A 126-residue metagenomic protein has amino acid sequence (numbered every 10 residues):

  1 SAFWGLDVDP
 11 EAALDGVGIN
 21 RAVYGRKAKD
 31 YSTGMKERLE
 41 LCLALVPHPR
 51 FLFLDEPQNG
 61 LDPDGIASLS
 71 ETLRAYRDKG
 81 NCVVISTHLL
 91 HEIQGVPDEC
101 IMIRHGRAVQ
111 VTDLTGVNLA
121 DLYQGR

Functional and structural regions predicted by a protein language model:
P10-D30: Conserved ABC nucleotide-binding domain
L41: Hydrophobic anchor residue at the start of the ABC signature
H48: Conserved catalytic motifs of ABC-family nucleotide-binding domains
L52-E56: Catalytic Walker B motif of ABC-type/P-loop ATPase nucleotide-binding domains
P63-G65: Helix N-cap at the start of a conserved alpha-helix in ABC-type nucleotide-binding domains
I93-G95: A short, surface-exposed alpha-helical micro-motif characterized by mixed small hydrophobic and charged/polar residues
R107-G125: Conserved beta-strand-loop-alpha-helix hinge in the C-terminal portion of ABC ATPase nucleotide-binding domains
